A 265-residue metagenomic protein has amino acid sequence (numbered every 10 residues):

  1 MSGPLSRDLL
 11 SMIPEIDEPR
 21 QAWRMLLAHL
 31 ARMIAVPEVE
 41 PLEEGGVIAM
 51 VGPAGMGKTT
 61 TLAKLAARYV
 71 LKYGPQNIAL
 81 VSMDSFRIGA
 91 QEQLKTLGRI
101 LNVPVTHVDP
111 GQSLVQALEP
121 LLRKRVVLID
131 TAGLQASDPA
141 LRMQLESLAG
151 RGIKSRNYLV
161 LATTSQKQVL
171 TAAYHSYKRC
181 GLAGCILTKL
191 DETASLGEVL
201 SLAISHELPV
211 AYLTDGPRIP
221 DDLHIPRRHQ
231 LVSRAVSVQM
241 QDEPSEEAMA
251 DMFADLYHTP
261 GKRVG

Functional and structural regions predicted by a protein language model:
M1-I78, S82-F86, T96-P110, V115: Primarily NTPase-proximal linker/entry elements flanking Walker-type ATP/GTP-binding cores
L71-Y73, G98-L101, E119-R123, A149-I153 (+1 more regions): Conserved catalytic network of the ASCE P-loop NTPase/AAA+ motor domain
N77-A79, K154-L161, K178-T193, G197-P220: Conserved beta-strand/loop subsegment of P-loop NTPase cores
S85-I88, Q112-S113, G133-A136, T163-K167 (+2 more regions): Conserved nucleotide-binding/hydrolysis micro-motifs of P-loop NTPases
A90-Q91, A136-R142, V169-T171, L196-G197: Conserved ATPase-coupling elements of RecA-like P-loop NTPase cores
L101, T106, S113-L114, V127 (+3 more regions): Hydrophobic multi-pass inner-membrane translocation pores used for secretion and envelope-lipid/glycan export
E119-V126, A140-S165: Inter-motif core of Ras-like GTPase G domains
A203-G265: NTP-binding/hydrolysis catalytic cores, primarily Walker-type P-loop NTPases
